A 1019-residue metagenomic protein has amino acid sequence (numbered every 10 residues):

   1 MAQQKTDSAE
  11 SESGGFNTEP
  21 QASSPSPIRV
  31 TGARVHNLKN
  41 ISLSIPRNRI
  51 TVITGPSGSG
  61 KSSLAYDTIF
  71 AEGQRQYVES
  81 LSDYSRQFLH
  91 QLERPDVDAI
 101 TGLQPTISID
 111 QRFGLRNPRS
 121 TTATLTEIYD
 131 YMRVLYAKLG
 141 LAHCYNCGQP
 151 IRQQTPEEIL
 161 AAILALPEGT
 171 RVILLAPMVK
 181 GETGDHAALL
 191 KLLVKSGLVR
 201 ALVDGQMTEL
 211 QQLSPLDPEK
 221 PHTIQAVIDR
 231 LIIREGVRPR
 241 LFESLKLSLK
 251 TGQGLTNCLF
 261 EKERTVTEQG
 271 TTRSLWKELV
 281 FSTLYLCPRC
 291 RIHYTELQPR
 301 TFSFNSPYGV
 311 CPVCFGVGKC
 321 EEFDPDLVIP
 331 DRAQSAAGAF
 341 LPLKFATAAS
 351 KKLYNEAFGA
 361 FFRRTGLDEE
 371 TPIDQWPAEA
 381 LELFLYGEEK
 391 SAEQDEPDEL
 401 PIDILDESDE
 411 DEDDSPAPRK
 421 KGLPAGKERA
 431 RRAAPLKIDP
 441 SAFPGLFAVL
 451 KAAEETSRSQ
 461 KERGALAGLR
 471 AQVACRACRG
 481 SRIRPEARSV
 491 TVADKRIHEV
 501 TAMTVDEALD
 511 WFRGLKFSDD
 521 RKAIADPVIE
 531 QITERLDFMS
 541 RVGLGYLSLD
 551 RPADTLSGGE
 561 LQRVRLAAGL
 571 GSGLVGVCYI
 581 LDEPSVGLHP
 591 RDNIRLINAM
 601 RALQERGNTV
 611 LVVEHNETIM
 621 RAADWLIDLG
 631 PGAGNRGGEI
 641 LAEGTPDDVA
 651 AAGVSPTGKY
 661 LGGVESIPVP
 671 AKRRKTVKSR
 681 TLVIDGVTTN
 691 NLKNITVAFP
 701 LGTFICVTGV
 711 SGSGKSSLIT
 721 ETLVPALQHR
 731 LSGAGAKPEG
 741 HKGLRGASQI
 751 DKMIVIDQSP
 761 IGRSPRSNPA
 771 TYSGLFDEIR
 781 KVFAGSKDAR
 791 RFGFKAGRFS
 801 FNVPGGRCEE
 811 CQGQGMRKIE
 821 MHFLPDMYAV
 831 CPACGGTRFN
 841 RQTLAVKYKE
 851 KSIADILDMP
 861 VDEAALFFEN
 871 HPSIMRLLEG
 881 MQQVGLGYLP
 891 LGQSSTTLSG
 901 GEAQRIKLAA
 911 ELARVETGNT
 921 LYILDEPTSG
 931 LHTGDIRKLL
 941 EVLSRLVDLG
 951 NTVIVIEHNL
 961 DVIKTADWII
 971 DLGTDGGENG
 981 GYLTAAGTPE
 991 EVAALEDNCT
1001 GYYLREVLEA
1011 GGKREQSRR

Functional and structural regions predicted by a protein language model:
M1-R1019: Conserved phosphate-binding elements of NTP-dependent enzyme cores
